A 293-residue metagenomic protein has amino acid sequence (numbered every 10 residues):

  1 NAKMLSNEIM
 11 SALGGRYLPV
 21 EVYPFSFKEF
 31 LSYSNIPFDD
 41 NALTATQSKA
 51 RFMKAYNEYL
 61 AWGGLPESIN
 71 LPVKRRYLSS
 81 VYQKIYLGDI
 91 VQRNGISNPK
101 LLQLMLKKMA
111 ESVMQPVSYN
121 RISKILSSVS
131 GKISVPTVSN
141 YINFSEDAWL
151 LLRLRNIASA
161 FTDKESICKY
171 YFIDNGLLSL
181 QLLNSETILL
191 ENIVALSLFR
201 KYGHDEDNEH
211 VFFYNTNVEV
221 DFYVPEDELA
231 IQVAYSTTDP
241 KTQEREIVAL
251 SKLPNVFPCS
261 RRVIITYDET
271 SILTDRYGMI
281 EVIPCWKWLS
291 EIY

Functional and structural regions predicted by a protein language model:
N1-N7, I265-S271: Short, polar loop motifs at secondary-structure junctions
A2, N7-P116: Interdomain motor-coupling "hinge/lid" segment immediately C-terminal to the ATP-binding subdomain of NTP-driven enzymes
I69-L229: Accessory nucleic acid-recognition modules appended to NTPase machines
G203-H204, S251-C259: Arginine/glycine-rich "motif VI" loop of SF2 helicases in the C-terminal RecA-like domain
Y214, P258-T266: Short, hydrophobic beta-strand segments that form beta-sheet elements in well-ordered domains
P225-D239: Active-site ExK catalytic segment of metal-dependent nucleases
T238-V248: Active-site-adjacent loop/helix micro-motif of nuclease/hydrolase catalytic cores
E269-Y293: Domain-level recognition of nuclease-like catalytic cores that cleave nucleotide substrates
